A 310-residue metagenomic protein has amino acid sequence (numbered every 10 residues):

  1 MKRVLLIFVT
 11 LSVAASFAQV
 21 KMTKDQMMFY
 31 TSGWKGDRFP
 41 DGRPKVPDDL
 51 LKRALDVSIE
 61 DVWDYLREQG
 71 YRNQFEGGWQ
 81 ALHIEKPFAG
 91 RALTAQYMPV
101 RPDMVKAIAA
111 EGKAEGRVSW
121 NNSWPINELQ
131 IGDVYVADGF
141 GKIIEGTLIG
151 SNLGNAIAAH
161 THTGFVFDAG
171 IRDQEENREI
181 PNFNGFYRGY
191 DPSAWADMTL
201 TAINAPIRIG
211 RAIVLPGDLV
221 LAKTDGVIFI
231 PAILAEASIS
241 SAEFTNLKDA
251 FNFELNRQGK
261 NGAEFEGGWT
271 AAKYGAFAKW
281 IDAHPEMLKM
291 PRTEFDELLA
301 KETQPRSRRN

Functional and structural regions predicted by a protein language model:
V4-V13: Sec-dependent N-terminal signal peptides
A14-A18: Sec/Tat signal peptide C-region and signal peptidase I cleavage site
Q19-W63: N-terminal pre-domain segments of enzymes
G42, I157, D218-V220: Buried hydrophobic positions in well-ordered alpha/beta secondary-structure cores of metabolic enzymes
A54-D61, Y65-P216, I230-N310: Feature captures the catalytic cores and cofactor-binding loops of soluble hydro-lyases/lyases that act on carboxylate
D225-I228: Channel- or pocket-lining gating/hinge segments that regulate access to a cavity or pore
